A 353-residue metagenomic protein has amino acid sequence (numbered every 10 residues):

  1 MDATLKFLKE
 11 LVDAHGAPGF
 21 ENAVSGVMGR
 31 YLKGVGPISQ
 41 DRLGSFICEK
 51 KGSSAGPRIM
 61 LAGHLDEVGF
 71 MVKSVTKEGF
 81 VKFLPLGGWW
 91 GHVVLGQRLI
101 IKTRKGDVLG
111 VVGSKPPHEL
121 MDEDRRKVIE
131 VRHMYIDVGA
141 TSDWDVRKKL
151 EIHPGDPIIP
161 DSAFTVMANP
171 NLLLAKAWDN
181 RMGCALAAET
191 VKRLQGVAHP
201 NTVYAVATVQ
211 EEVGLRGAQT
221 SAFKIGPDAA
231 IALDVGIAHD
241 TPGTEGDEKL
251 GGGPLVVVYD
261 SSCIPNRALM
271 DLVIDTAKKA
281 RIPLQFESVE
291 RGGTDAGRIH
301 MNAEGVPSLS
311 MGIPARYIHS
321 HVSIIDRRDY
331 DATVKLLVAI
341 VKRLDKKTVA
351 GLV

Functional and structural regions predicted by a protein language model:
M1-V353: N-terminal hydrophobic/helix-forming segments and targeting peptides
